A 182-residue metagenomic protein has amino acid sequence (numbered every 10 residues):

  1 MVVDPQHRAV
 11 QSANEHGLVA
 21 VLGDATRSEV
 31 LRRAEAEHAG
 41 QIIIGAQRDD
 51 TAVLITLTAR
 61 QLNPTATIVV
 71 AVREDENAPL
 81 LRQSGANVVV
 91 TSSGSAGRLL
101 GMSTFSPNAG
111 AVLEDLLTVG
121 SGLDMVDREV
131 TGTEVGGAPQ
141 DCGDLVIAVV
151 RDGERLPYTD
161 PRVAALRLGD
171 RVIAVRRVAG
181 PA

Functional and structural regions predicted by a protein language model:
M1-A182: Cytosolic regulatory regions of ion transport systems
